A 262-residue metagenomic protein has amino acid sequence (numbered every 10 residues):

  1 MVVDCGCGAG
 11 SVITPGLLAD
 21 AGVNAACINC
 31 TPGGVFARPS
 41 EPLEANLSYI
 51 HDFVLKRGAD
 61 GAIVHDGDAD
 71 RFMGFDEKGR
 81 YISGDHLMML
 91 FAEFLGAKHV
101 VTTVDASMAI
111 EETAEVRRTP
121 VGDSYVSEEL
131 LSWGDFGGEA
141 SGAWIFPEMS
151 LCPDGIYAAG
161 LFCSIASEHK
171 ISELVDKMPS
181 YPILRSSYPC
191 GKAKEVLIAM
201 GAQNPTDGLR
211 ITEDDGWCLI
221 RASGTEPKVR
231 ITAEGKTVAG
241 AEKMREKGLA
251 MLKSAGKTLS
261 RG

Functional and structural regions predicted by a protein language model:
M1-V23: Active-site pocket-lining segments that scaffold enzyme catalytic pockets across diverse folds
V3, A25-N29, V64-H65, I82-G84 (+3 more regions): General beta-strand structural signal in soluble alpha/beta enzymes
G6-V12, A69-D70, A106-M108, T237: Gly/Ser/Thr-rich loops at beta-strand to alpha-helix junctions that form or flank small-molecule/cofactor-binding
I13-P15, D70-M89, I110-E111: Short Gly/Thr/Asp-enriched flexible loops that form oxyanion-binding sites at enzyme active sites
G16-E77: N-terminal small/polar loop signature for handling phosphorylated ligands or for N-terminal nucleophile
C27-N29, R80-K98, D154-I165: Gly/Ser/Thr-rich active-site loops/lids in small-molecule metabolic enzymes that frequently grip phosphoryl groups
G61-G79, L131-G138, D207-I211: Self-splicing inteins and homing endonuclease
A97-G262: Phosphate-binding and adjacent anionic-ligand microenvironments
